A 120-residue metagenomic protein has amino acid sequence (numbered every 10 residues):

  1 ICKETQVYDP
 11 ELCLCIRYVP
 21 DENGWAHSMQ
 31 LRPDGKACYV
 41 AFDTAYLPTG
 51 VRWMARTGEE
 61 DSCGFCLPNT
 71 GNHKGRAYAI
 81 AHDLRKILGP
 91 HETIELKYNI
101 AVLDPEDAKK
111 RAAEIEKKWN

Functional and structural regions predicted by a protein language model:
I1-Y46: Active-site/ligand-binding surface loops and adjacent short beta/alpha elements that line catalytic pockets across
H27, C63, I94-Y98: Hydrophobic residues positioned within well-ordered beta-strands of beta-sheet architectures
S28-N72: Glycine-rich active-site loops that engage anionic ligands at enzyme catalytic sites
G58, Y98-N99, W119: Transition-metal
G71-I80: Short, structured beta-strand/loop micro-motifs enriched in basic residues and often containing a Trp
A79-I87: Short structured motifs
K86-D104: Short Pro-Gly-centered flexible turn/kink motifs
L103-N120: Terminal connector regions
